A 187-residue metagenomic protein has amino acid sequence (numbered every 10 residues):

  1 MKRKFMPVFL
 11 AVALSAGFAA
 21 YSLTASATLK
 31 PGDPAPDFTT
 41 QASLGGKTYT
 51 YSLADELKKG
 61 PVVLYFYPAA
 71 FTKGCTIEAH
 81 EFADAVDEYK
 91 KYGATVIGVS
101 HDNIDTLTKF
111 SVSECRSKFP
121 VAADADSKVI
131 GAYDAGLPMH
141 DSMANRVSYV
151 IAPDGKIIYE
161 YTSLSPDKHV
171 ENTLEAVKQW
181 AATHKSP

Functional and structural regions predicted by a protein language model:
M1-V12: Bacterial N-terminal signal peptides that target proteins for export
A16-A42: N-proximal helix/coil linker or "cap" segments that precede and/or mark the start of modular domains
P36, P61, N145-V147: Short loop/turn microsegments at loop-to-beta-strand junctions
T39-P61: A short beta-strand-turn-helix
L53-H80: Short active-site neighborhood of thiol/selenol oxidoreductases, capturing the structured segment around
T76-R116, S127-V129: Structural microenvironment flanking redox-active thiols in thiol-disulfide oxidoreductases
S117-F119, G136-Y149: Structural micro-motif
A144-P187: Thiol-/selenol-based redox modules, centered on thioredoxin-like and closely related oxidoreductase domains
